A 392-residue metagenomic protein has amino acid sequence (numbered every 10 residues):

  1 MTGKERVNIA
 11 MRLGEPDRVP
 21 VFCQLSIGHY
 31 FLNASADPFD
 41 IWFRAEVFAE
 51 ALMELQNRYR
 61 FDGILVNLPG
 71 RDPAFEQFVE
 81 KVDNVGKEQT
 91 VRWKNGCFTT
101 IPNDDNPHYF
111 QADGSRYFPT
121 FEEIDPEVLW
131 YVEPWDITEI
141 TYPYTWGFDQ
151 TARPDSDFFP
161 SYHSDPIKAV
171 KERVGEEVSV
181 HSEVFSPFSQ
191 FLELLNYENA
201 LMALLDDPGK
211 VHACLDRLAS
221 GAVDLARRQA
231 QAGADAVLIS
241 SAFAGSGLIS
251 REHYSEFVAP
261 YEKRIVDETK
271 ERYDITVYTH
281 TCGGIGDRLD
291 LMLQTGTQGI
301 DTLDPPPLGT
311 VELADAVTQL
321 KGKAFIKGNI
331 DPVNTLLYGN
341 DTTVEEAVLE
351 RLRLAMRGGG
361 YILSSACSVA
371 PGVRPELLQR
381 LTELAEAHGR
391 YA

Functional and structural regions predicted by a protein language model:
M1-A392: Catalytic cores of TIM-barrel enzymes
